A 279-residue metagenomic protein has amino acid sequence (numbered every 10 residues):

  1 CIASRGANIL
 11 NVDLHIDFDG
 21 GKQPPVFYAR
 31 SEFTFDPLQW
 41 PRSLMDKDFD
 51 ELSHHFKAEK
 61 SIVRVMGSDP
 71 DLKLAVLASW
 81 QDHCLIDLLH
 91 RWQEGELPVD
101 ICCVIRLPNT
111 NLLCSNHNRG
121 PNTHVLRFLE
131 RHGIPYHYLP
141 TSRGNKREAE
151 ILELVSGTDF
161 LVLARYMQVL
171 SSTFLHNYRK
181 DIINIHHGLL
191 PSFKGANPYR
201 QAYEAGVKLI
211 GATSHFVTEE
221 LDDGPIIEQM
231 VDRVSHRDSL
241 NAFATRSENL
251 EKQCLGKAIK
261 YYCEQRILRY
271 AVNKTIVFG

Functional and structural regions predicted by a protein language model:
C1-V12: Short amphipathic alpha-helix segments
I16-G279: One-carbon transfer enzymes
